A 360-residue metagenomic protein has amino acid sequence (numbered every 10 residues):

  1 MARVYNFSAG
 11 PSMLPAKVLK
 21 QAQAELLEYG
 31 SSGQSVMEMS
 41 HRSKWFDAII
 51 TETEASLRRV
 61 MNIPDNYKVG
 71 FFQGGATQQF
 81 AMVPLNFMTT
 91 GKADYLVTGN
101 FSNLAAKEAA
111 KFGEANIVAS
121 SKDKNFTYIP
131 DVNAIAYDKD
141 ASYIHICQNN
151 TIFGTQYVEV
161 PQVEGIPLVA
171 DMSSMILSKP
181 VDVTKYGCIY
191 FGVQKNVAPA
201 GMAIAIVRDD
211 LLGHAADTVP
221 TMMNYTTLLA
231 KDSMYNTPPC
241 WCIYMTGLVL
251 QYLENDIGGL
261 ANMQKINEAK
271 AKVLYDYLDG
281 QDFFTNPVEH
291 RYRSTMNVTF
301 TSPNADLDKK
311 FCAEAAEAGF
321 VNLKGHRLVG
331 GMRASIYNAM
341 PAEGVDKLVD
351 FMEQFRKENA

Functional and structural regions predicted by a protein language model:
A2-V4, E317, H326, G330-A360: PLP-dependent enzyme catalytic core of the Aspartate aminotransferase-like
R3-E54: A glycine-/small-polar-enriched, mobile loop at the entrance of the PLP active site in fold-type I
G10, A109, S120-I176: Active-site phosphate-binding strand-loop segment of PLP-dependent enzymes
P15, C188, V193-Y275, E289 (+1 more regions): Active-site C-terminal subdomain of aminotransferase-like
G33-Q79, N86, N100, E108: Conserved N-terminal alpha-helix of the aminotransferase class I/II PLP-enzyme fold
T77-I144: PLP-dependent aminotransferase-like
F284-E314: Conserved PLP-binding catalytic core of the aspartate aminotransferase-like
